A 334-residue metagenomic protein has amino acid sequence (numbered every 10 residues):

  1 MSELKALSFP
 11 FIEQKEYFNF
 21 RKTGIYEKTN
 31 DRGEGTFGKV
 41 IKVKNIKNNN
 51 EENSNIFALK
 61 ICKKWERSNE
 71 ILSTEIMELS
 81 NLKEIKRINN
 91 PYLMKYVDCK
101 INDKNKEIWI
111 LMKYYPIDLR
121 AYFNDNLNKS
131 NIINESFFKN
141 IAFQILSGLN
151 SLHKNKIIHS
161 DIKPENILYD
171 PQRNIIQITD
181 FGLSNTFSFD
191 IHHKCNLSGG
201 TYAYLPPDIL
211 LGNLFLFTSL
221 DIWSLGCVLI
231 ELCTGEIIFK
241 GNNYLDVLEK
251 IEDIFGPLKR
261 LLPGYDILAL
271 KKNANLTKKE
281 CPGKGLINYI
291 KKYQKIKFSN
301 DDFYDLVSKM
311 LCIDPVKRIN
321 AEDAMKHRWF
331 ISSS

Functional and structural regions predicted by a protein language model:
K39-W65: Glycine-rich ATP phosphate-binding loop
I56, I61-I88: Conserved N-lobe beta3->alphaC-helix segment of eukaryotic protein kinase catalytic domains
R87-D98: Conserved HxN/HPN-centered segment at the entrance to the catalytic loop of eukaryotic protein kinase-like domains
N105-D118: Conserved short submotifs of the Hanks-type protein kinase catalytic core that shape the nucleotide-binding pocket
I141-A142: Activation segment signature within eukaryotic-like protein kinase domains
H153-Y169: Catalytic-loop of the protein kinase fold
K194-I209: Conserved activation segment of eukaryotic-like protein kinases, specifically the C-terminal portion of the activation
P257-L306: C-terminal lobe substrate-recognition/regulatory segment of protein kinase catalytic domains
